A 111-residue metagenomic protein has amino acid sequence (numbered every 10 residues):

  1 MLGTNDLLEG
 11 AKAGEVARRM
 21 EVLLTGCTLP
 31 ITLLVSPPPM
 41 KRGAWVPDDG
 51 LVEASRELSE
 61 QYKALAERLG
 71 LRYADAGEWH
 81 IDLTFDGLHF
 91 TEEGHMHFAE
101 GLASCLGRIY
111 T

Functional and structural regions predicted by a protein language model:
M1-T111: Alpha-helical cap/lid subdomain in secreted, periplasmic, or secretory-pathway luminal O-acyl-processing enzymes
